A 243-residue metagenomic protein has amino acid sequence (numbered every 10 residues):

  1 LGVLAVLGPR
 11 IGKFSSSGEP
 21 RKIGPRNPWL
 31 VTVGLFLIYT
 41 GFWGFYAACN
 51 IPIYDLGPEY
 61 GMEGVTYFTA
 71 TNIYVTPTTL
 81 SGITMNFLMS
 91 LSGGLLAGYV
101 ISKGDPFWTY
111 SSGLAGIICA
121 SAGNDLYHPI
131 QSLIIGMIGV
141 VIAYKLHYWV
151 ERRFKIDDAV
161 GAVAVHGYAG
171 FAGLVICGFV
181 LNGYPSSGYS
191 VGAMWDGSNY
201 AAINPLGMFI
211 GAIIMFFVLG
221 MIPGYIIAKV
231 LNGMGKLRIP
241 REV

Functional and structural regions predicted by a protein language model:
L1-V243: Glycine- and aromatic-enriched membrane alpha-helices
